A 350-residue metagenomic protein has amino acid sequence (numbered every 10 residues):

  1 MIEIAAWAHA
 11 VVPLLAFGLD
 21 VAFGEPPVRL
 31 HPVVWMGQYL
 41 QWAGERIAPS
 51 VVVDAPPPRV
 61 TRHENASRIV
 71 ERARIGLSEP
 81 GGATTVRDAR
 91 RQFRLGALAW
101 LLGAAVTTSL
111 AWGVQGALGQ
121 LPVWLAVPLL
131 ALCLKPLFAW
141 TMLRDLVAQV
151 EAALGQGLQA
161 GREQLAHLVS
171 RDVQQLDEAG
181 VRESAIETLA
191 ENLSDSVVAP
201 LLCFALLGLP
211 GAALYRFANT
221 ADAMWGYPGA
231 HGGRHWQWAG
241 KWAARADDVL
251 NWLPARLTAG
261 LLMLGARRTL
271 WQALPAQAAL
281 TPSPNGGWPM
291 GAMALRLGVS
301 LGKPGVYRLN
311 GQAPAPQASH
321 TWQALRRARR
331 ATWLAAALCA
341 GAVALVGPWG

Functional and structural regions predicted by a protein language model:
M1-G76, P80-L214, G226-G350: Hydrophobic alpha-helical transmembrane segments
N219: Substrate/ligand-engaging "lid" and interaction regions
D222-A223: Glycine-rich phosphate/dinucleotide-binding loop and adjoining beta-alpha-beta core of small-molecule
